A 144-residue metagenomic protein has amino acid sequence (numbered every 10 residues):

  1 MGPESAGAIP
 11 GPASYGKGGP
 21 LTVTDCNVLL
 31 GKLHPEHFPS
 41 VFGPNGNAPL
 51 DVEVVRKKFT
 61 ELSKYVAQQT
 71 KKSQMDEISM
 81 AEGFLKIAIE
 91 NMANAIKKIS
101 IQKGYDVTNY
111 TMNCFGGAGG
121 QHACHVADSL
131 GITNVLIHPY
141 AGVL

Functional and structural regions predicted by a protein language model:
M1-L144: N-terminally biased helix-coil "hinge/interface" segments that flank
